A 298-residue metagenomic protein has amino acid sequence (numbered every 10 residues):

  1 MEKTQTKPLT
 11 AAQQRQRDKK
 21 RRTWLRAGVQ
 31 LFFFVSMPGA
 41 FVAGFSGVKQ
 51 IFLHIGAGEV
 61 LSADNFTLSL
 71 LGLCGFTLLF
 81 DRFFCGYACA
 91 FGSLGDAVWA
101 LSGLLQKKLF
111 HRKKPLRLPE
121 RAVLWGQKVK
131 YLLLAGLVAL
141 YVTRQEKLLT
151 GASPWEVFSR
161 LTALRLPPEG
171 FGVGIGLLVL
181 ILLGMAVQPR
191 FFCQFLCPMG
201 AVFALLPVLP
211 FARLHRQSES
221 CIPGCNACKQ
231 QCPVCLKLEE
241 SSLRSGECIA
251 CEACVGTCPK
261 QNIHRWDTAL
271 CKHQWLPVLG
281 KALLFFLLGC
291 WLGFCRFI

Functional and structural regions predicted by a protein language model:
M1-Q230, V234, L238, G246 (+1 more regions): Non-ligating segments of multi-cofactor redox enzymes
I249: Short alpha-helical catalytic segment bearing the HExxH-like zincin motif of zinc-dependent metalloproteases
